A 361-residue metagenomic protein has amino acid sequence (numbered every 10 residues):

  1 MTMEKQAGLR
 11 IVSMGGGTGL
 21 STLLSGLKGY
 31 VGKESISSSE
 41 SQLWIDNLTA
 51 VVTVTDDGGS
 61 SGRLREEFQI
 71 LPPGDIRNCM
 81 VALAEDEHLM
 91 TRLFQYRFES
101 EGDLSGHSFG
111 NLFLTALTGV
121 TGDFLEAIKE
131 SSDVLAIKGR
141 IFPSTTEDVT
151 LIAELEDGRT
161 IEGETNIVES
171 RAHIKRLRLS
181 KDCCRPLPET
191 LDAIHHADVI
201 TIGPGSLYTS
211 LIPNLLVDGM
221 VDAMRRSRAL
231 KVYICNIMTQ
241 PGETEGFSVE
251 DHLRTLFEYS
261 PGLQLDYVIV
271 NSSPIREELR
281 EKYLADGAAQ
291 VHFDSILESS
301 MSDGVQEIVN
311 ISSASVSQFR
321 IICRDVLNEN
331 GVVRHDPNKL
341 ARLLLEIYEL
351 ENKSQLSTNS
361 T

Functional and structural regions predicted by a protein language model:
A7, K28-V31, S39, L43-W44 (+6 more regions): Conserved phosphate- and dinucleotide-binding cores of soluble alpha/beta proteins, encompassing both enzyme active
L9-L23, T49-V52: Short, hydrophobic/glycine-enriched beta-strand segments
G19-L24, P204, T209-L216: Short glycine/serine/threonine-rich phosphate/pyrophosphate-binding segments that cradle anionic phosphate groups
E40-E126, D133-L135, R140, S272-I275 (+1 more regions): Glycine-rich nucleotide/cofactor/substrate-binding loop typically near the N-terminus or early in the first domain
P143, E147-Y208: Active-site gating loop/helix substructures
G246-T361: C-terminal functional extensions of proteins
